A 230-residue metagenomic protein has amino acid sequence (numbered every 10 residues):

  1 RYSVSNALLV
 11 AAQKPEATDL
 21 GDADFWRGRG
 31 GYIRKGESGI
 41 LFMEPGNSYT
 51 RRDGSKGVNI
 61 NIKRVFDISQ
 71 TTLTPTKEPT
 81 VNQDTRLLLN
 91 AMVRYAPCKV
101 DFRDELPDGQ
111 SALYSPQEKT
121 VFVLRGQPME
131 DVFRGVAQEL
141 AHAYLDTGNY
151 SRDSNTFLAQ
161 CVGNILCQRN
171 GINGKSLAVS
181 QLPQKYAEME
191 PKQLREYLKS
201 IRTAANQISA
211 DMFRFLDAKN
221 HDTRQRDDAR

Functional and structural regions predicted by a protein language model:
R1-R230: N-terminal accessory/interface modules of nucleic-acid-binding and processing proteins
